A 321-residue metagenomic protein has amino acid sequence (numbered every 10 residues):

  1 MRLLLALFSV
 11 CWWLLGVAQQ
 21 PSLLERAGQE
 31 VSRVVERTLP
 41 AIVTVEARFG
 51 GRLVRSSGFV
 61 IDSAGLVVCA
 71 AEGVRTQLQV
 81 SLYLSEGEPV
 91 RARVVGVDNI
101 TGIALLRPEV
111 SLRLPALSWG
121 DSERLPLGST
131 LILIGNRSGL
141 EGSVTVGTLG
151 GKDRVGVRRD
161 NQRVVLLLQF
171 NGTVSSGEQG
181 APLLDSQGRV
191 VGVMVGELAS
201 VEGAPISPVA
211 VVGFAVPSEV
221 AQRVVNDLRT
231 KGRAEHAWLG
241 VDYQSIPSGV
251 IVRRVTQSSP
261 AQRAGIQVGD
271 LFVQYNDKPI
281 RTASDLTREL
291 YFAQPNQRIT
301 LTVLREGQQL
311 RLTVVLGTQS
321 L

Functional and structural regions predicted by a protein language model:
A18-A71, Q79-Y83, G102-I103, P126-L131 (+2 more regions): N-terminal activation segment of mature serine protease catalytic domains
P21-V35, L133, R137, S186 (+5 more regions): C-terminal cap/linker of serine protease catalytic domains
R33-V34, R93-V95, L112-L140, T173-S175 (+1 more regions): Active-site substrate-binding loop(s) of clan PA
P40-V45, G58, G65-C69, A92 (+13 more regions): Terminal peptide-recognition signature
F49-V54, Q77-Q79, L114, I134-G147 (+3 more regions): Active-site loop architecture of trypsin-fold serine endopeptidases
G51, V95-G102, K152-L168, S200-S207 (+2 more regions): Gly/Ser-enriched beta-turn/beta-hairpin loop segments
P108, P115-D121, L127, Q308-L321: C-terminal, low-ordered peptide segments at domain boundaries
T173, D227-F292, T302-L321: PDZ/PDZ-like groove recognition
